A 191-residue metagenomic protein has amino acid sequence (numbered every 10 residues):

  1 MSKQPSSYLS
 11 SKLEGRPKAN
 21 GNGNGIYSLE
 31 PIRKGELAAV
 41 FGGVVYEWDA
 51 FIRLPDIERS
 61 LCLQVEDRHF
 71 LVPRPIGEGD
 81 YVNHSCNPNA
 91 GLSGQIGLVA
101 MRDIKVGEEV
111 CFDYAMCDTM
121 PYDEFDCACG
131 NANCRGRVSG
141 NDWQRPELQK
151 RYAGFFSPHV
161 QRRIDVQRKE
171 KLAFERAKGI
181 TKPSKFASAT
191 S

Functional and structural regions predicted by a protein language model:
S2, C86-S191: C-terminal SET catalytic tail plus cysteine-rich post-SET Zn-binding segment of SAM-dependent SET-domain
S2-G91: Catalytic cores of histone-lysine modification enzymes
